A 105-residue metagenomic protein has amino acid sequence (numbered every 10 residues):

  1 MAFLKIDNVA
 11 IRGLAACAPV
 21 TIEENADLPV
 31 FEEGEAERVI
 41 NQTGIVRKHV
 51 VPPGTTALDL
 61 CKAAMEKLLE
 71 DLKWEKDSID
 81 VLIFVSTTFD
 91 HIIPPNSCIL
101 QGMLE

Functional and structural regions predicted by a protein language model:
M1-I83, G102-E105: Conserved "HGTGT" condensation-loop signature of ketosynthase/thiolase-family condensing enzymes that catalyze
I83-E105: Active-site-proximal gating segment of KS-fold condensing enzymes and close homologs
